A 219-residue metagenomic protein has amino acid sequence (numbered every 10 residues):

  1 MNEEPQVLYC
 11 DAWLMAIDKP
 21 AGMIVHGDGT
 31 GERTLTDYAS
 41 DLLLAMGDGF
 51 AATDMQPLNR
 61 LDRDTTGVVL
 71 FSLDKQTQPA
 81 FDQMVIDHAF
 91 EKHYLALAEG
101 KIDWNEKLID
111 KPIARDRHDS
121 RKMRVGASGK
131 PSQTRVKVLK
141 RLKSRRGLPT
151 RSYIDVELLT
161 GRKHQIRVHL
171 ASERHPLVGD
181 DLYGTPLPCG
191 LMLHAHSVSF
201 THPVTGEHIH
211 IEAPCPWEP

Functional and structural regions predicted by a protein language model:
M1-A127, K140-K143, G147-L148, M192 (+1 more regions): RNA pseudouridine synthases
M1-L14, P20-H26, K130, S144-R151 (+2 more regions): Pseudouridine synthases involved in rRNA/tRNA modification
H93-L95, E106, D110, Q133-R135 (+2 more regions): Well-ordered beta-strand positions in beta-sheet-rich domains
E99, D155-L159: A structural micro-motif recognizing beta-strand termini and the immediately following turn/loop segments
V136, I154: Long C-terminal interaction/binding lobes of large macromolecular proteins
